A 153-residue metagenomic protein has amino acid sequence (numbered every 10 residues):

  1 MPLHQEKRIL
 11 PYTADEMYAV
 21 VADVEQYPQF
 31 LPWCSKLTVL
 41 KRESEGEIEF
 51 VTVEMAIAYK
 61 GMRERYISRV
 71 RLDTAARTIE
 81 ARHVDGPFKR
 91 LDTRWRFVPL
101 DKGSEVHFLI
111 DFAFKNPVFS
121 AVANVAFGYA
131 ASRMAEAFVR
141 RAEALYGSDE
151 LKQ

Functional and structural regions predicted by a protein language model:
M1-I48, K102, S148, K152-Q153: Hydrophobic ligand-binding cavity/cleft-lining segments
L3-Q5, R63-I67, R90-T93: Short, surface-exposed coil-to-beta transition loops
K7-P11, T38, A56, R69-R71 (+2 more regions): Generic structural detector for well-ordered beta-strands
M17-Y18, Y27, V53, V70 (+2 more regions): Hydrophobic pocket/interface hotspot
A19-A22, R71, F127: Amphipathic alpha-helical interaction elements
V39-V84, A137, R141-E143, D149: Glycine-rich portal/gate segments that line the openings of hydrophobic small-molecule binding cavities
E80-R133: Beta-strand/loop substructures that line and gate deep hydrophobic ligand-binding cavities in soluble
